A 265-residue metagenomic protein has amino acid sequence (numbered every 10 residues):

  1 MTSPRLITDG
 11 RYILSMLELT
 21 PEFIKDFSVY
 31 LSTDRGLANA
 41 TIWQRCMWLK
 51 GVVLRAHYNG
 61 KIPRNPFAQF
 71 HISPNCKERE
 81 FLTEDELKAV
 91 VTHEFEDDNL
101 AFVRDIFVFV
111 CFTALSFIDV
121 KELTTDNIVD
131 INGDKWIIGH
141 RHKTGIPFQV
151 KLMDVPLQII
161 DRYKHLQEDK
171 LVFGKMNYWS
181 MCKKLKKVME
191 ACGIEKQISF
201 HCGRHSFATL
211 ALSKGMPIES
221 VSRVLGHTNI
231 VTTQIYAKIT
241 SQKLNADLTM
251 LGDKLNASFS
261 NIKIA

Functional and structural regions predicted by a protein language model:
M1-R35: Basic/aromatic-enriched alpha-helical hairpins
N39, W43-M47, Y58-F117, L166: Basic, Lys/Arg- and aromatic-enriched nucleic-acid-binding interface segment
H71, K77-E80, E84-E86, T113 (+1 more regions): Conserved tyrosine-mediated DNA breakage-rejoining catalytic core shared by Y-recombinases
C76, H142-D161, Q167-K187: C-terminal catalytic core of Y-nucleophile DNA break-rejoin enzymes
F81, R141-G145, Y178, L225 (+1 more regions): Catalytic-site neighborhood detector that most strongly recognizes the C-terminal catalytic loop/helix of tyrosine
V108, F112, I118-D119, K187 (+2 more regions): C-terminal catalytic core of tyrosine-transesterase DNA break-rejoin enzymes
N127-D134, E195, M216-I235, A246: Short, polar N-cap/turn motifs at the start of nucleic acid-interacting alpha helices
L166, L251-A265: C-terminal secondary-structure termini that scaffold catalytic or DNA-interacting sites
